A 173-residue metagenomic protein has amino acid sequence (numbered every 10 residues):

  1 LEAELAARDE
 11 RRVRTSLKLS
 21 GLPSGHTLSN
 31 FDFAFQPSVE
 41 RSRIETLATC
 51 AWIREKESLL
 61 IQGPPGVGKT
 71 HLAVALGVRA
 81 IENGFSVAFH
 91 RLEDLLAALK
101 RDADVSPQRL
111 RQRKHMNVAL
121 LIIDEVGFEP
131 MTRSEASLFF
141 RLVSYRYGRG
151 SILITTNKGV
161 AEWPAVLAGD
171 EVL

Functional and structural regions predicted by a protein language model:
L1-S24: Interdomain "pre-motor" coupling segment immediately N-terminal to P-loop NTPase/helicase cores
E2-E4, E10, E82, E125 (+2 more regions): Acidic-residue sensor for enzyme active/binding pockets
A3, A75-R79, R141, Y145: Short, residue-level hotspots on alpha-helical faces of the histone-fold and other alpha-helical interaction modules
E10, G25, E40-R41, V160: Alpha-helix initiation and N-capping motif
K18-E40: Dynamic helix-loop-helix/coil hinge segments at AAA+ ATPase domain boundaries and subdomain interfaces
V39-N117, P164-L167: Conserved P-loop
S86, H90, D94-L173: Replace "adjacent to P-loop NTPase cores in ATP/GTP-dependent enzymes" with "adjacent to NTP-binding cores
